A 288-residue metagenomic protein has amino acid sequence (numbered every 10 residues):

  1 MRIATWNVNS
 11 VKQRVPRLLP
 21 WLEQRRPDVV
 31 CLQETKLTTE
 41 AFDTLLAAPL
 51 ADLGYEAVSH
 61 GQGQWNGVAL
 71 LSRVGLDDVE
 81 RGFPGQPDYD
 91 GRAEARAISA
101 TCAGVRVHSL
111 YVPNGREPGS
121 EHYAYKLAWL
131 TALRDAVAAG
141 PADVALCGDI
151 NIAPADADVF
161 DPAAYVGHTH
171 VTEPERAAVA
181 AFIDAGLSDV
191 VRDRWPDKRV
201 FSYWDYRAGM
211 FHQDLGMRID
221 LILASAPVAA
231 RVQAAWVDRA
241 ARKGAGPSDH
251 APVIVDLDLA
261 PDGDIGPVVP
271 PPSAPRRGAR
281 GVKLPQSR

Functional and structural regions predicted by a protein language model:
M1-E56, W65-V68, G263-R288: N-terminal, active-site-proximal structural segment of metallo-dependent hydrolase catalytic domains
I3-N7, L22-F42, V107, L133 (+5 more regions): Active-site beta-strand/loop signature of hydrolases that rely on acidic residues for catalysis
K36-T38, F42-E117: Structured beta-strand-rich core segments of catalytic domains in phosphoester-bond hydrolases
A51-L53, W129-I219, P275-G278: Metal-dependent phosphoesterases centered on the DNase I-like endonuclease/exonuclease/phosphatase
G63-V79, M210-A230: Conserved beta strand-loop-helix elements of the APE1-like EEP
R73-V74, A100-A103, D214, S225-A226 (+2 more regions): Active-site beta-strand termini and strand-to-loop segments that position acidic
P84-D88, V112-L130, A163-H168: Surface-exposed cleft-lining segments at the edges of enzyme active sites
M210-H212, A241-P247: Short proline/glycine-enriched turn/loop segments at secondary-structure junctions
